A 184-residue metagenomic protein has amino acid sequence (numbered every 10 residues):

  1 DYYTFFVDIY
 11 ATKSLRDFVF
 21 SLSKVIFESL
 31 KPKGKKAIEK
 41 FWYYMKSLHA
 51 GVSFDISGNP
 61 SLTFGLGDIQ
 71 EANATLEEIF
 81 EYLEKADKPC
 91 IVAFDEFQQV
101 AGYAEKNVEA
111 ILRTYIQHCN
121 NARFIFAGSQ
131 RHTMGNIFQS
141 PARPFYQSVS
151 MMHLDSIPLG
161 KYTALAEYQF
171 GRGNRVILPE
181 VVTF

Functional and structural regions predicted by a protein language model:
D1-I91: P-loop NTPase nucleotide-binding core
Y2-T4, N120-A122, Q147-S150: Short glycine-/polar-rich loops that comprise or flank the Walker A/P-loop and associated switch/sensor motifs
Y10-L15, Q99, S129-T133, I157-L159: Conserved nucleotide-binding/hydrolysis micro-motifs of P-loop NTPases
D17-V25, I111, T133, I137 (+1 more regions): Alpha-helical scaffold elements adjacent to nucleotide-binding pockets in ATP/GTP-utilizing enzyme cores
F20, E77, K106-A110, G160 (+1 more regions): Surface-exposed alpha-helical interface segments used for non-catalytic interactions
L62-Q130, Q139: Conserved Walker B catalytic segment
N136-F184: Helix-loop-helix "sensor" segment of P-loop NTPases
